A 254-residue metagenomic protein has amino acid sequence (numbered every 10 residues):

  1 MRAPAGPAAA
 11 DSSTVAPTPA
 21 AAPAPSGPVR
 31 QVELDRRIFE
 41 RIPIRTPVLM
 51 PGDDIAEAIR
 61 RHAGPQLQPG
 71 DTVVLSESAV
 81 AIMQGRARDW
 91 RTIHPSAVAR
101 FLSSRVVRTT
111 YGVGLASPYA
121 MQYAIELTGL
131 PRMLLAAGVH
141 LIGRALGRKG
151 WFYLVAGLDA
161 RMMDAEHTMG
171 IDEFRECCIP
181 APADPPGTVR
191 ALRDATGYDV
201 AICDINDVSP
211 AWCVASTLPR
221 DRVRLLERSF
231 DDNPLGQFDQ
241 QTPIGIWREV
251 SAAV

Functional and structural regions predicted by a protein language model:
R2-V254: N-terminal and secondary-structure boundary signal
